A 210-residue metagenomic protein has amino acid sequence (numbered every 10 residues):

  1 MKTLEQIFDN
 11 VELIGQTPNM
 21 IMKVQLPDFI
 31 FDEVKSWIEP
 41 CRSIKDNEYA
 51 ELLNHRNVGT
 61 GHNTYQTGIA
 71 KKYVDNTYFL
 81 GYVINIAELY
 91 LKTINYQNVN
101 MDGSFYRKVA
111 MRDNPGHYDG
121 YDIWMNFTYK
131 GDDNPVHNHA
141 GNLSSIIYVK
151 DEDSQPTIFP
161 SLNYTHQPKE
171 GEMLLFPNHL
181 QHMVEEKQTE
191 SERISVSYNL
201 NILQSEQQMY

Functional and structural regions predicted by a protein language model:
M1-D113, D133: Non-heme Fe(II)/2-oxoglutarate
K72, N76, N138, T189: Aromatic-acidic/polar surface patches that form glycan- and anion
Y106-E185, S191-S195, N199-Y210: Catalytic core of non-heme Fe(II) oxygenases with the double-stranded beta-helix
